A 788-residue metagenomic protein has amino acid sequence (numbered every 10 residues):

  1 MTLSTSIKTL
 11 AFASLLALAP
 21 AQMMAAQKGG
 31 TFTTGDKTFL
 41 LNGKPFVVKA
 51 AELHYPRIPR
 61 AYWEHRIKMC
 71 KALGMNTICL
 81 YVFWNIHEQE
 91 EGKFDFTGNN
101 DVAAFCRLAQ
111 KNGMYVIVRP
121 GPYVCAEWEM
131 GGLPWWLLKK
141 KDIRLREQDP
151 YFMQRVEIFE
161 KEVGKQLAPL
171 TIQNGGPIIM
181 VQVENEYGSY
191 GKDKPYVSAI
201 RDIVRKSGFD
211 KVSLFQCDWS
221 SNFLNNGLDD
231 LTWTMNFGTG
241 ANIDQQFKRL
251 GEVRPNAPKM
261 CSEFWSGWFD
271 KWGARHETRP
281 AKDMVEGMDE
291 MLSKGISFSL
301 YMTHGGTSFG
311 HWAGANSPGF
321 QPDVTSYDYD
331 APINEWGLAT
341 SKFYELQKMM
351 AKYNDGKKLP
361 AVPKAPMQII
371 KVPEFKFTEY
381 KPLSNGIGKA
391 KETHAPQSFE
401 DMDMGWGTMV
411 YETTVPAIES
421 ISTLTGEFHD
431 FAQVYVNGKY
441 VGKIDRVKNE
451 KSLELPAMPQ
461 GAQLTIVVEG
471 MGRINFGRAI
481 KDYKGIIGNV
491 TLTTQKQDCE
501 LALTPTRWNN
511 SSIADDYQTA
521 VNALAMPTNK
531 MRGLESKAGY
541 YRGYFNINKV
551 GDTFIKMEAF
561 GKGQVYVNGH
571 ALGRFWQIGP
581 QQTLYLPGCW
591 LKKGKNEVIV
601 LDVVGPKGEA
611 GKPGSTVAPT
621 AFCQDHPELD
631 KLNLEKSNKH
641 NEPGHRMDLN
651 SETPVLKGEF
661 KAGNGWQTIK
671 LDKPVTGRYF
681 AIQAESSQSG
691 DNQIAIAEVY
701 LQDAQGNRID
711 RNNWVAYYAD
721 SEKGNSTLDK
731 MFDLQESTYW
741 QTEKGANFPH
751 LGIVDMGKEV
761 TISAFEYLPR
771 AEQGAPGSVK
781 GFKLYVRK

Functional and structural regions predicted by a protein language model:
A25-T77, R107, V550: N-terminal carbohydrate-binding accessory modules
W63-E129, R201-K206: Aromatic-lined substrate-binding rim segments of carbohydrate-active enzymes
G92-G98, K111, P122-R146, V197-R201 (+3 more regions): Aromatic- and acidic-residue-enriched segments that line the glycan-binding/catalytic groove of carbohydrate-active
F152-G227: Active-site neighborhood of glycoside hydrolase catalytic domains
S207, K211, G240-N334, L338 (+1 more regions): Catalytic-core region of carbohydrate-active enzymes that cleave or remodel glycosidic bonds
S420-Y435, L464, F545-N568, F575-W576 (+1 more regions): Aromatic-lined ligand-binding clefts that engage carbohydrates, nucleic acids, or primary amines
I466-G472, V600-K607, Q683-G690, R770: Short beta-strand-plus-loop segments that form exposed binding edges in beta-rich domains
E642-S651, K661-K788: Aromatic, loop-rich ligand-recognition surfaces of beta-strand-rich domains
